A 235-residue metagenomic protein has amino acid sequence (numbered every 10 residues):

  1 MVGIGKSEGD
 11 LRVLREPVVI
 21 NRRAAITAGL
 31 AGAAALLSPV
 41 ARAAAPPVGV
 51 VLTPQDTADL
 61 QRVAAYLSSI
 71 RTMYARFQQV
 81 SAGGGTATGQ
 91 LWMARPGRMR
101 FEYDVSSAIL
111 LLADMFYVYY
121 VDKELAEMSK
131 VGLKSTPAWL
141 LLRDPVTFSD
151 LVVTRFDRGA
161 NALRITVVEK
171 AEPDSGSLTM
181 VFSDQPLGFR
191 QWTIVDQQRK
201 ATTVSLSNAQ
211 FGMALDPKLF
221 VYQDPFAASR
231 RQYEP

Functional and structural regions predicted by a protein language model:
M1-I20, A24, A28-S38: N-terminal secretory signal peptides
V19, L37-A58: C-terminal segment of N-terminal export signals and the immediately downstream linker at the start of the mature
A45-P46, Q90-L140, T202-T203: An acidic-aromatic
A65-A82: A short, Trp-centered hydrophobic/proline-enriched beta-strand micro-motif
I70-T72, T86-T88, A94-P96, S106 (+5 more regions): Extracytoplasmic
S81-G83, E124, Q198: Solvent-exposed strand-loop boundary residues in beta-sheet-rich modules
K123-V167: Surface-exposed, polar helix/loop patches in the mature regions of secreted/periplasmic/lumenal proteins that form
S149-V152, F156-P235: Gly/Pro-enriched, hydrophobic low-complexity segments that function as extracytoplasmic propeptides/linkers
